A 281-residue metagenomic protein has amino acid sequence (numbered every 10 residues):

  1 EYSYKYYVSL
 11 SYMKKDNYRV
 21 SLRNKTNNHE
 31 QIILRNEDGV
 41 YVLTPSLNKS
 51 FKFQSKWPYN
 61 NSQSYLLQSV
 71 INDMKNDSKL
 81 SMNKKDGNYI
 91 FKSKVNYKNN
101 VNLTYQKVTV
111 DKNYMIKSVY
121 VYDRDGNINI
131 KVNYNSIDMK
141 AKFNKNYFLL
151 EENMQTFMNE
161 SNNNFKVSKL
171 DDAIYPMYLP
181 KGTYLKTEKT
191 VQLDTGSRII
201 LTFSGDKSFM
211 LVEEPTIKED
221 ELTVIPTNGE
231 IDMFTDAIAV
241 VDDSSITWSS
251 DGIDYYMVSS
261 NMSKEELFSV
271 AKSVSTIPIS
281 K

Functional and structural regions predicted by a protein language model:
E1, R19-N24, I90-Y97, V119-Y122 (+2 more regions): Short beta-strand segments that buttress and anchor functional surface loops
S3-Y7, N27-E30, V101-Y105, I128-K131 (+2 more regions): Short, surface-exposed coil-to-beta transition loops
S9-S64, D123, N127-M139: An acidic-aromatic
S11-R19, L34-G39, K85-D86, T109-I116 (+3 more regions): Short, solvent-exposed coil/turn segments at beta-strand boundaries
S21, D86-M154: Gly/Pro-enriched, hydrophobic low-complexity segments that function as extracytoplasmic propeptides/linkers
N36-N102, F143: Flexible, processing/modification-adjacent segments and terminal tails in exported/periplasmic/extracellular proteins
T156-D251: Short, solvent-exposed recognition patches
G229-K281: A short, solvent-exposed beta-edge/loop patch
